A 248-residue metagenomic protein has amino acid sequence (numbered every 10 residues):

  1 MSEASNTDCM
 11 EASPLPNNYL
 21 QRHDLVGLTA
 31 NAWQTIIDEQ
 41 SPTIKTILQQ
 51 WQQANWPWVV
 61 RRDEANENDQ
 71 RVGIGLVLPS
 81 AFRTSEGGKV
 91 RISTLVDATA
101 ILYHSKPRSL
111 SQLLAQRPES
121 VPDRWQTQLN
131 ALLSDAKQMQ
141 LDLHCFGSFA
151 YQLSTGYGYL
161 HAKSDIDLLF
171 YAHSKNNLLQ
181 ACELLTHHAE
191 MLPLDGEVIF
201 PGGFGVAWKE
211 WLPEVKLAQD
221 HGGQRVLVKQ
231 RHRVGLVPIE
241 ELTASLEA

Functional and structural regions predicted by a protein language model:
S2-S148, A181, T186-L192, G196: Helical scaffold of the NTase/Pol beta-like nucleotidyltransferase catalytic core
V77-P79, Y171-H173, I199: Solvent-exposed residues in well-ordered beta-strands and their adjoining turns, especially edge/terminal strands
L78, F149, F200-G202, L212 (+1 more regions): A broadly conserved detector of short glycine/acidic/proline-rich loop/turn motifs that flank catalytic sites and bind
F82-T84, N176, F204: Residue-level signal for secondary-structure boundary sites
L133-I166, F170-N176: Active-site nucleotide-donor binding segment shared across nucleotidyl transfer reactions
H188-L227: Conserved catalytic core of two-metal-ion nucleotidyltransferases
R225-L227, R233, S245-E247: Long, charged low-complexity terminal regions
I239: C-terminal boundary of histidine-terminating zinc-finger modules
